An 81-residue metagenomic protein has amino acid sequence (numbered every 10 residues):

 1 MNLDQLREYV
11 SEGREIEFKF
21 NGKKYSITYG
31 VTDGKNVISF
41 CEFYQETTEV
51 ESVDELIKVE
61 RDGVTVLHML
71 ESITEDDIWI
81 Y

Functional and structural regions predicted by a protein language model:
M1-K19: Negatively charged, low-complexity tracts enriched in Asp/Glu with abundant Ser/Thr
S11-G13, Q45-T48, L70: Generic secretory/membrane-interface signal
I16-F18, I38-C41, W79: Short non-domain terminal segments
Y25-S26: Short, isolated positions in well-ordered beta-strands
G30-T48: Short, surface-exposed, low-complexity cationic segments
E49-Y81: Acidic, low-complexity intrinsically disordered segments
